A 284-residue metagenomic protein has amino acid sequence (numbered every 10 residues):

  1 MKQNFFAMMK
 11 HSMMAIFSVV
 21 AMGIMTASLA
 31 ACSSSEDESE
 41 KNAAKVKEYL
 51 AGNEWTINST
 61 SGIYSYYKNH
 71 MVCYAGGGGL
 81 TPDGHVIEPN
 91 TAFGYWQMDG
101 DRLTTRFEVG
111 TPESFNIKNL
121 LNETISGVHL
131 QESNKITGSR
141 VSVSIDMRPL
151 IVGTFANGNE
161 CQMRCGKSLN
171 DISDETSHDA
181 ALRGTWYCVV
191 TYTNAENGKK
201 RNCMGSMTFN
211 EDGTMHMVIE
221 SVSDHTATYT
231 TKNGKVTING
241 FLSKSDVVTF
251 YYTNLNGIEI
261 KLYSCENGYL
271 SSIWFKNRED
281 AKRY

Functional and structural regions predicted by a protein language model:
M1-H11: N-terminal secretory signal peptides that target proteins for export/translocation
M9-I24: Sec-dependent signal peptide hydrophobic core
A27-A31: C-terminal motif of bacterial Sec signal peptides marking the signal peptidase cleavage site
S34-F93, D99-T226, K235-Y284: Lipid interaction determinants
